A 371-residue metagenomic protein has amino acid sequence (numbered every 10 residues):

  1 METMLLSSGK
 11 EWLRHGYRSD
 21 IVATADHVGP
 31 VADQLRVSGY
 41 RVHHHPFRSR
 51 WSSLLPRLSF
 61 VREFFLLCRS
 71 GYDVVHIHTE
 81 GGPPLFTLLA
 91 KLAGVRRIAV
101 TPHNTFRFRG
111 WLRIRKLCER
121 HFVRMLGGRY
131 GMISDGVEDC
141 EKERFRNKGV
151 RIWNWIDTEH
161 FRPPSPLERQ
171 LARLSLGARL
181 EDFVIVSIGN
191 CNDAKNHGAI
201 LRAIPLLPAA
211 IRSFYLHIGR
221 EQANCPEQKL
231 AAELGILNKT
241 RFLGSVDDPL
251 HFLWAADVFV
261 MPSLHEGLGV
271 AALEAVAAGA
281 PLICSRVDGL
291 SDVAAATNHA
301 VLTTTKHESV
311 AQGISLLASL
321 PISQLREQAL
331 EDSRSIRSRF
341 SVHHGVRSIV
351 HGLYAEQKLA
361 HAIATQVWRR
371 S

Functional and structural regions predicted by a protein language model:
M1-K10, F183-L206, C225: A conserved mid-protein helix/loop that constitutes part of the nucleotide-sugar donor-binding site
E2-L55, E221-Q222: N-terminal strand-loop element at the rim of the active site of nucleotide-sugar-dependent glycosyltransferases
I21-G29, I156, I188, N192 (+1 more regions): Glycosyltransferase donor-sugar binding loop
V22-A23, P281-C284: Short hydrophobic beta-strand element within catalytic cores of glycosyltransferases and related nucleotide-activated
I77-P83, P102: Short His-centered aromatic/hydrophobic patch
E227-G244: Nucleotide-activated donor-binding/catalytic signature segment of Leloir-type glycosyltransferases, i.e., the conserved
S245, L264: Aromatic "clamp/platform" in nucleotide-sugar-dependent glycosyltransferases that forms part of the donor/acceptor
A296-E308, L317-I322: Conserved acidic donor-binding segment of nucleotide-sugar-dependent glycosyltransferases
